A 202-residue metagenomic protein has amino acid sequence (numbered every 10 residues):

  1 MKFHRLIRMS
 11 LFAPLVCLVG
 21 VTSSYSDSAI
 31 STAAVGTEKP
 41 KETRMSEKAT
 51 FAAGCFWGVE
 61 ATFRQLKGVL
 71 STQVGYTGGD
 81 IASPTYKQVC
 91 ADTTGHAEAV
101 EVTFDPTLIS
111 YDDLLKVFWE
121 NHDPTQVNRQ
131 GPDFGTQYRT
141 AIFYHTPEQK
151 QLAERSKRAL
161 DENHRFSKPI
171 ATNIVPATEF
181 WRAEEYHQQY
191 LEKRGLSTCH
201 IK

Functional and structural regions predicted by a protein language model:
K2-K202: Flexible coil/turn and secondary-structure edge motifs
